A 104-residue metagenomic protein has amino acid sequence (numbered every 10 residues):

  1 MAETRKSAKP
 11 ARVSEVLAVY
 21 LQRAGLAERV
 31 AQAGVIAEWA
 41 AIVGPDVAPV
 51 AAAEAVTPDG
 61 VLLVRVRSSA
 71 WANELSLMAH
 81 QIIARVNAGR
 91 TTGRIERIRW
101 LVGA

Functional and structural regions predicted by a protein language model:
M1-A41, P49-D59, H80, T92-A104: N-terminal presequence-like segments and adjacent domain-start helices
P45: Histidine-centered catalytic/metal-coordination loop motif
D59-A79, L101: A short interface-forming secondary-structure element
A72-R94: Short, non-transmembrane amphipathic alpha-helical segments
